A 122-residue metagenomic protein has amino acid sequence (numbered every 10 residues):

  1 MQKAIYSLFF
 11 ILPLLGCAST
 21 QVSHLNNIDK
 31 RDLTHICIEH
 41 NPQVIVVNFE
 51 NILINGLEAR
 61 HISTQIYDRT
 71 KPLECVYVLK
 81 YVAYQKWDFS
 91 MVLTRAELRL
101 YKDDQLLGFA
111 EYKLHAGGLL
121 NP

Functional and structural regions predicted by a protein language model:
M1-C17: Sec-dependent bacterial lipoprotein signal peptides
L14-L33: Bacterial Sec signal peptide processing site at the extreme N-terminus
A18, I38, E74-V76: Sequence contexts marking disulfide-bonded cysteines in secreted/extracellular proteins
D29-V46: Short hydrophobic beta-strand segments
P42-E58: An acidic helix/loop motif centered on a single conserved Asp/Glu that marks catalytic or ligand-interacting sites
N55-P122: Surface-exposed short loop/turn segments
